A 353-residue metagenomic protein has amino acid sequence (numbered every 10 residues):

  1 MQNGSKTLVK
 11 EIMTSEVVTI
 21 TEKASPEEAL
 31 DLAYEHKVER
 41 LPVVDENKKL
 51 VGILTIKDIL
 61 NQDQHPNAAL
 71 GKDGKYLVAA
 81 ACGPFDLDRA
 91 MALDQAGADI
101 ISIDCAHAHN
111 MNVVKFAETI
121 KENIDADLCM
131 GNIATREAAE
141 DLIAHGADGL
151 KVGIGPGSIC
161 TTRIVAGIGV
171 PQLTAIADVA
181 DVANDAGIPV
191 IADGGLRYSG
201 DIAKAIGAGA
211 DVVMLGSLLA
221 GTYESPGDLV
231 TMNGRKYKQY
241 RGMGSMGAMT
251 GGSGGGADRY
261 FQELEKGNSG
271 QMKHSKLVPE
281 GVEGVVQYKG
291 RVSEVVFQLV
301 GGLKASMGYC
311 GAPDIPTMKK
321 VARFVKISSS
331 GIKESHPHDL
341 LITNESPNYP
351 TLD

Functional and structural regions predicted by a protein language model:
Q2, K6, K49-A69, D86-R89 (+4 more regions): Active-site-adjacent beta->alpha loops and helix N-cap segments on the catalytic face of soluble alpha/beta enzymes
K6-V17, D31, G71-L77, C160-R163: Bateman (tandem CBS) regulatory domains
T19-T21, R40, A79-G83, D99-N110 (+3 more regions): Catalytic beta/alpha-barrel core
I20-A24, V44, A80-D86, C129-A138 (+1 more regions): Glycine-rich beta-to-alpha transition loops that act as phosphate-gripper elements at the mouths of alpha/beta enzyme
I20-K37, V44, L60-D63, F85-D94: The conserved cystathionine-beta-synthase
T21, H145, G167-A192, L196-D353: Alpha/beta catalytic cores of nucleotide-metabolism and tRNA/nucleoside-modifying enzymes
G71-A80, T119-A134, G149, V182-G194: Short beta-strand/loop segments at the ligand-binding rim of alpha/beta enzyme cores
D88-A96, I133-V152, A192, L196-D211: Catalytic cores of alpha/beta
